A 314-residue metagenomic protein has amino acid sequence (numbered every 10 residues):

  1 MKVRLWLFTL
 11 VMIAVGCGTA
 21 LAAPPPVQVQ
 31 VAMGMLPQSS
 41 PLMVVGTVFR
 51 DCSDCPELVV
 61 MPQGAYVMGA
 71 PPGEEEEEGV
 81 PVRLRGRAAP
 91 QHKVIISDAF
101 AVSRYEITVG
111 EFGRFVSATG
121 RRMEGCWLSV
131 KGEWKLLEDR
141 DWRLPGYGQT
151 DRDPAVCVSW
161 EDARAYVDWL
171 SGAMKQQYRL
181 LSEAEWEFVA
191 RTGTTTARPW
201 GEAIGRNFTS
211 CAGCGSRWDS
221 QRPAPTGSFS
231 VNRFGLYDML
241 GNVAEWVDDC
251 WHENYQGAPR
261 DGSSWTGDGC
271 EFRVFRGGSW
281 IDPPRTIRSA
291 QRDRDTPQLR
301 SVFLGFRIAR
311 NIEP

Functional and structural regions predicted by a protein language model:
K2-E133, W160-E161, D168, G172 (+4 more regions): Short, compositionally biased
V67, P71-L84, R122-D293, R300: Functional-site microenvironments in short loops/helix caps that host divalent-cation chemistry
